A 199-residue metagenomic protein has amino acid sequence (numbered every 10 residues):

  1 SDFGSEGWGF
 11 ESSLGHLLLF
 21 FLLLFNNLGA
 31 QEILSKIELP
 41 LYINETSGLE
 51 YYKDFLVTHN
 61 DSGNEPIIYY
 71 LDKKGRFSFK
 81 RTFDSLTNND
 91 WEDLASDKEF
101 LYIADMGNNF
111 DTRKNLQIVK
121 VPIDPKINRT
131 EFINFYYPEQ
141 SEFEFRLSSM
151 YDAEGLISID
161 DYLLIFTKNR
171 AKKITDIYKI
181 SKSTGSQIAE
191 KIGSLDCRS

Functional and structural regions predicted by a protein language model:
F3: Single conserved hydrophobic/aromatic residue that forms the stacking wall/gate of nucleotide- or nucleobase-binding
H16-L34: Bacterial Sec-dependent N-terminal signal peptides
Q31-S199: Sequence/structural signature of beta-propeller domains
